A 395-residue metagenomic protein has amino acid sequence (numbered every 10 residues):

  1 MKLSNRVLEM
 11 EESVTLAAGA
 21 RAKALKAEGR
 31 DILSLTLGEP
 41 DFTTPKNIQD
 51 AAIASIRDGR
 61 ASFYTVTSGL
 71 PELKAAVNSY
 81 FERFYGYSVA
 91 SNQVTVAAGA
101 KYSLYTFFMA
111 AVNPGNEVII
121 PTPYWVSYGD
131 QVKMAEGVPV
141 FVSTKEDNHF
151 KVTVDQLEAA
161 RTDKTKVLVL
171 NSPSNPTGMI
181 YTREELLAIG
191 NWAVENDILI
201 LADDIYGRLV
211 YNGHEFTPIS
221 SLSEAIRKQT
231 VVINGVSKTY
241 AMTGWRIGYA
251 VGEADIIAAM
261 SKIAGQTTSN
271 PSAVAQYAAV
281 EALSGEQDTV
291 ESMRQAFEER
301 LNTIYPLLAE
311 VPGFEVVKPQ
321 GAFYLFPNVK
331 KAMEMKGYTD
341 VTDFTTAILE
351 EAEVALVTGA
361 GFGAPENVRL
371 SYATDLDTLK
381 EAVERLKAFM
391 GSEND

Functional and structural regions predicted by a protein language model:
L3, V7-S13, A18, L25-I32 (+2 more regions): PLP-dependent class I/II
T36-E39, A54-L73: A glycine-/small-polar-enriched, mobile loop at the entrance of the PLP active site in fold-type I
Y64-A97: Conserved N-terminal alpha-helix of the aminotransferase class I/II PLP-enzyme fold
